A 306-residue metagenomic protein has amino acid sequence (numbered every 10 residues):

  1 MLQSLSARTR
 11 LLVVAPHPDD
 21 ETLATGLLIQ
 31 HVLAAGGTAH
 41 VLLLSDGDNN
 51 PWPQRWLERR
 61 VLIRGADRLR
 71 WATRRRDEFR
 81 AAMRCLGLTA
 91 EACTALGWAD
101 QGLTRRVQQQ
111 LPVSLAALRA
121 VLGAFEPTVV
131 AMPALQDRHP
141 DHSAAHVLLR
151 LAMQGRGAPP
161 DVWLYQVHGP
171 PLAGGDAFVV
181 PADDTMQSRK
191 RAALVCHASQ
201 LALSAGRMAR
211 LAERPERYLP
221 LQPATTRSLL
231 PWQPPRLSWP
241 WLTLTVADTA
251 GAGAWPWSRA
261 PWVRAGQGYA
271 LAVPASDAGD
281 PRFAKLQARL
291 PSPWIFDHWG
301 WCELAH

Functional and structural regions predicted by a protein language model:
M1-F125, R150-D161, L244-A275, P281-F283 (+1 more regions): Active-site rim/loop-helix segments in enzyme catalytic domains that contact anionic ligands
P16, L96-A99, M132-Q136, Q166-V167: Short, well-ordered beta-to-alpha junction loops that form the rim of enzyme active sites and present histidine/acidic
D20-L23, D48-P51, Q136-H142, P170-L172 (+1 more regions): Active-site environment of divalent metal-dependent phosphoester hydrolases
T104-V107, D141-A144, G174-D176: A short secondary-structure junction signal
P127-L148, A152: Extended, charged catalytic domains and RNA/DNA-binding interfaces, predominantly in divalent-metal-using enzymes
G169-L230: A conserved mid-domain beta-alpha-beta active-site/ligand-binding segment of alpha/beta enzyme cores
Q222-D248: A structural signal for beta-rich interaction modules in eukaryotic proteins
R289: An acidic/histidine-cluster motif and surrounding catalytic segment that typifies divalent-metal-assisted enzyme active
